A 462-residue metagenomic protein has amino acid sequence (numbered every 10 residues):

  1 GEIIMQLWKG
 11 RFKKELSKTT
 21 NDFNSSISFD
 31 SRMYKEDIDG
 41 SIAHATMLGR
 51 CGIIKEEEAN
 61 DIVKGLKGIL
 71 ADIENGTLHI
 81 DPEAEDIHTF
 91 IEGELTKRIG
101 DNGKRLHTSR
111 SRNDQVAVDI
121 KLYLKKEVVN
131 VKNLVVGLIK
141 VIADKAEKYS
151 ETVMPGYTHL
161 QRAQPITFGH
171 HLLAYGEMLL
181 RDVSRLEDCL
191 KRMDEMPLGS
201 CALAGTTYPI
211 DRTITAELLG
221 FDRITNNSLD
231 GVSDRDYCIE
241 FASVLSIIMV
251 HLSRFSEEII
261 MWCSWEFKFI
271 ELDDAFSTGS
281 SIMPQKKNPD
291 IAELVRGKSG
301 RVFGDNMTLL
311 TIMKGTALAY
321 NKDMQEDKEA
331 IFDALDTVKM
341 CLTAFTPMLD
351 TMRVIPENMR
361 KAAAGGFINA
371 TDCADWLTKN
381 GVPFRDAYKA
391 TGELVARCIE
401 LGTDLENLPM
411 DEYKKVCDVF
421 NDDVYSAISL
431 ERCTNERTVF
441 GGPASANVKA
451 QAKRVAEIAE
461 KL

Functional and structural regions predicted by a protein language model:
I4-G40, D101-N102, M283-L462: Glycine-rich cofactor/substrate-binding loops
M5-G205, I210-E217, F276-S280, D290 (+3 more regions): A helix-coil-helix interface module used to build multimeric assemblies and to scaffold catalytic/cofactor sites
H44-I54, Y123, H170, I239-I247 (+1 more regions): Short, well-ordered beta-strand elements within core beta-sheets of diverse protein domains
I53-I54, L78, K268, P383 (+1 more regions): Conserved hydrophobic residue
D61-K64, L229-D234, A390-L394, S429-R432: Short linear loop/turn motifs
L124-V135, L245-V250, R254, I259 (+1 more regions): Alpha-helical support elements that line or immediately flank enzyme active sites and cofactor-binding pockets
E147, P155, Q161-G315, K322 (+3 more regions): Charged, flexible cofactor/metal-binding loops and thiol motifs
